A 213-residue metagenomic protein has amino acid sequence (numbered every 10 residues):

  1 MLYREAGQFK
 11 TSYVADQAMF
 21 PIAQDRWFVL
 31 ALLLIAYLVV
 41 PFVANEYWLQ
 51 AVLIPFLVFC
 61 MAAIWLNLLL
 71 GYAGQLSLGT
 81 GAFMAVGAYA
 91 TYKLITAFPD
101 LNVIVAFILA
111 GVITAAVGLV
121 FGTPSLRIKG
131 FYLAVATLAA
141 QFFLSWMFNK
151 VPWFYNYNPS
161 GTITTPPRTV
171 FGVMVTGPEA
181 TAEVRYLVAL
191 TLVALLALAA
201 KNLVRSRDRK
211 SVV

Functional and structural regions predicted by a protein language model:
M1-V213: Transmembrane alpha-helices and adjacent helix-loop boundaries
